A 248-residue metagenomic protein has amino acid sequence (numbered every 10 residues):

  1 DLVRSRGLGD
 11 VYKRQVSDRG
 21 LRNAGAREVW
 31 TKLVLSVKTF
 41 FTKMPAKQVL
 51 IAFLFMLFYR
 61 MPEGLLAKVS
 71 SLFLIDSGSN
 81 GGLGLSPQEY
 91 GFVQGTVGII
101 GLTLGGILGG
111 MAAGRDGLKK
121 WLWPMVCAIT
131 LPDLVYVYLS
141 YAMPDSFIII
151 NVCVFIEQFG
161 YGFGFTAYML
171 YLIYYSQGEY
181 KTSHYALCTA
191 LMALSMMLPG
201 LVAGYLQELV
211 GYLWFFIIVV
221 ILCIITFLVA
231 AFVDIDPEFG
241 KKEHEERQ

Functional and structural regions predicted by a protein language model:
D1-Y12: Single conserved hydrophobic/aromatic residue that forms the stacking wall/gate of nucleotide- or nucleobase-binding
S5-R6, Y205-C223: A membrane-interface helix-boundary motif in multi-pass transporters
K13-V16, I217-R247: Multi-pass alpha-helical transporter architecture, strongest for 12-TM Major Facilitator/SLC carriers used
D18-I51: Juxtamembrane intracellular "pre-TM" segments in multi-pass secondary transporters
Y59, K68-Y90: Short amphipathic helix-loop junctions that connect adjacent transmembrane helices in Major Facilitator Superfamily/SLC
P87-Q88, G178-C188: Loop-to-transmembrane helix entry/capping segments in MFS-fold secondary transporters and related SLC/MFSD carriers
L104-K119, Q207-E208: Helix-to-loop junctions at the C-terminal end of transmembrane segments in multipass secondary transporters
K120-Y168: C-terminal transmembrane helical hairpin of 12-TM major facilitator-type secondary transporters
